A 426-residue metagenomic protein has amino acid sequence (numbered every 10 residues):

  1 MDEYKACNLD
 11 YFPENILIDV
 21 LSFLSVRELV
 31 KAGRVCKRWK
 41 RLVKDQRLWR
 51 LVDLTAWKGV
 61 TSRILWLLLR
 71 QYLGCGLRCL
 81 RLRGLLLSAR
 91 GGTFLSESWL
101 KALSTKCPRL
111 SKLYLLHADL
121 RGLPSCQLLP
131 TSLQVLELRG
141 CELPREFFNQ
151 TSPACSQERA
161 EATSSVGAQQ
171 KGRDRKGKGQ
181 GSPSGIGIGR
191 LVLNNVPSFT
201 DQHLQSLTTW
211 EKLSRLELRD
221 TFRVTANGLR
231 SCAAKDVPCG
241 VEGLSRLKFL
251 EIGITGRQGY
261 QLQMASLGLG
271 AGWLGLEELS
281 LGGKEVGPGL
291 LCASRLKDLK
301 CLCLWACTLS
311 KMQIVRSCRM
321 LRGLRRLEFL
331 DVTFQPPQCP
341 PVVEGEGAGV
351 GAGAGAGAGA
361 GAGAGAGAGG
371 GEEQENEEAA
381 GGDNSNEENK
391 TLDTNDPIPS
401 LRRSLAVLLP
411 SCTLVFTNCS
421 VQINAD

Functional and structural regions predicted by a protein language model:
M1-G355, G365-D426: The conserved beta-strand core of Leucine-Rich Repeat
A360-A362: Classical N-terminal secretory signal peptides
